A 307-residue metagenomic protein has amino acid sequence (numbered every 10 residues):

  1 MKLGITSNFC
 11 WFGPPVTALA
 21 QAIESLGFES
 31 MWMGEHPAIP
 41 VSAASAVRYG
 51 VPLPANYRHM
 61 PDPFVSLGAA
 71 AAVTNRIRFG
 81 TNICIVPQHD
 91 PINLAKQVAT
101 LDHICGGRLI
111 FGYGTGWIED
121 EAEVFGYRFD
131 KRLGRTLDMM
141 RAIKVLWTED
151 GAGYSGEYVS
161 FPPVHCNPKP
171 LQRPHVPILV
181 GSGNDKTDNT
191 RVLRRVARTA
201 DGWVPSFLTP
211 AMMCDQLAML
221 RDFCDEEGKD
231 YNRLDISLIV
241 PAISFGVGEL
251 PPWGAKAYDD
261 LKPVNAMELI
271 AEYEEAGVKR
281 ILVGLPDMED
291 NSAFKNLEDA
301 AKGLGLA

Functional and structural regions predicted by a protein language model:
M1-A307: Active-site-adjacent structural elements that line small-molecule/cofactor binding pockets in enzymes
